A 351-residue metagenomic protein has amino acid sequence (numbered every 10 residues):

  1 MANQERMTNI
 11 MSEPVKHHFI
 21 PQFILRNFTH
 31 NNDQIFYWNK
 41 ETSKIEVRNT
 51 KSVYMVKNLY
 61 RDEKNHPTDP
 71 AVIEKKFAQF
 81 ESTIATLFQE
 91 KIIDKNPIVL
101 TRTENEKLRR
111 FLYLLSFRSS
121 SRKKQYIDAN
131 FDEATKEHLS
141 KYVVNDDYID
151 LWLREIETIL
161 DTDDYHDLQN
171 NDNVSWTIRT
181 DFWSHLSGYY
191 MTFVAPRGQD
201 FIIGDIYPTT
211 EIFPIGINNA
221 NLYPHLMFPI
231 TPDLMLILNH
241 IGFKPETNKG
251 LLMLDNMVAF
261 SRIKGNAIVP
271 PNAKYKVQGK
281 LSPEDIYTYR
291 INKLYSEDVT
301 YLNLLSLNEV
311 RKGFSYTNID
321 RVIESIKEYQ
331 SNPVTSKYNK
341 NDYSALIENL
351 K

Functional and structural regions predicted by a protein language model:
A2-K16, Q22-K351: Alpha-helical structural context detector biased toward long hydrophobic helices
